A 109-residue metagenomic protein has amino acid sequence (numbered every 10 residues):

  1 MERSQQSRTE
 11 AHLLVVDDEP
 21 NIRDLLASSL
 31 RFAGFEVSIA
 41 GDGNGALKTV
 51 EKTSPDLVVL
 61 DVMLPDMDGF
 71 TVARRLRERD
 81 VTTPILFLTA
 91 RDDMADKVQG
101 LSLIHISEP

Functional and structural regions predicted by a protein language model:
M1-L14: Non-catalytic signal-transmission and effector/linker regions of two-component phosphorelay proteins
R23, P65, R79, D93: The feature encodes the CheY-like receiver
D24-F32: Charged docking surfaces used in two-component/phosphorelay signaling
G34-D42, T49: Short hydrophobic/Thr-rich beta-strand motif most characteristic of the beta2 strand and flanking loop of CheY-like
A40-N44, K97, P109: Conserved Asp/Asn-Gly motif in the active-site loop of CheY-like receiver
D42-G45, D68-T71: Acidic catalytic/metal-coordinating carboxylates
T53-V59, L64: Active-site beta3 strand of CheY-like receiver
S102-P109: Residue-level detector of conserved catalytic or cofactor/ligand-binding positions in enzyme active sites
